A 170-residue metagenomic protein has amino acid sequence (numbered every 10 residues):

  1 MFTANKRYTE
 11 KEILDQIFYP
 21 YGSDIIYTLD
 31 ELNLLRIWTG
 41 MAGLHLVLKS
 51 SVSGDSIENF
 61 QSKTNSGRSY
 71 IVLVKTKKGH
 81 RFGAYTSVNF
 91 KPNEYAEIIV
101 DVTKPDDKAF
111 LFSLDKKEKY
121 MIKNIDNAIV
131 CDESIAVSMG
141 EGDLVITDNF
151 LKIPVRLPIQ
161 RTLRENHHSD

Functional and structural regions predicted by a protein language model:
M1-D170: Phosphate-recognition beta-domain surfaces
